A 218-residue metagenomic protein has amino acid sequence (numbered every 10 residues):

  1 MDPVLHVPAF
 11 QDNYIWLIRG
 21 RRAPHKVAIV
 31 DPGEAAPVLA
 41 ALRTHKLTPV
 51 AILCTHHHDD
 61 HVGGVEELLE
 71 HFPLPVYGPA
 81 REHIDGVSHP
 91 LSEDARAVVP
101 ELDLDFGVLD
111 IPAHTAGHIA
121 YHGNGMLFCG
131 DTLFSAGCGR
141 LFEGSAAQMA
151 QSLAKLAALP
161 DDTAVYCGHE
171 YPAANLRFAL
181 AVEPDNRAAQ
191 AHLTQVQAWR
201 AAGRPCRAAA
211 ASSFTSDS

Functional and structural regions predicted by a protein language model:
M1-L47, A120-G130: Conserved beta-strand hairpin/beta-sheet module of binuclear metal-dependent hydrolase folds, prominently
L17, R96-H122, A158: Core dinuclear metal-dependent hydrolase active-site scaffold
I18, D31, H56, L68 (+5 more regions): Divalent metal-coordination and catalytic microenvironments
K26-V27, E34-G107: Active-site HxH/HxHxD metal-binding segment of metal-dependent hydrolases
P32-E34, H57, R81-E82, H114-T115 (+4 more regions): Active-site metal-binding loops of divalent metal-dependent hydrolases
I52-V62, L109-A116, Y166-P172: Histidine-centered catalytic micro-motifs
C138, F142-T163: Active-site-adjacent loop/tail segments of enzyme domains
A154-A164, A173-S218: Accessory terminal helices/loops
